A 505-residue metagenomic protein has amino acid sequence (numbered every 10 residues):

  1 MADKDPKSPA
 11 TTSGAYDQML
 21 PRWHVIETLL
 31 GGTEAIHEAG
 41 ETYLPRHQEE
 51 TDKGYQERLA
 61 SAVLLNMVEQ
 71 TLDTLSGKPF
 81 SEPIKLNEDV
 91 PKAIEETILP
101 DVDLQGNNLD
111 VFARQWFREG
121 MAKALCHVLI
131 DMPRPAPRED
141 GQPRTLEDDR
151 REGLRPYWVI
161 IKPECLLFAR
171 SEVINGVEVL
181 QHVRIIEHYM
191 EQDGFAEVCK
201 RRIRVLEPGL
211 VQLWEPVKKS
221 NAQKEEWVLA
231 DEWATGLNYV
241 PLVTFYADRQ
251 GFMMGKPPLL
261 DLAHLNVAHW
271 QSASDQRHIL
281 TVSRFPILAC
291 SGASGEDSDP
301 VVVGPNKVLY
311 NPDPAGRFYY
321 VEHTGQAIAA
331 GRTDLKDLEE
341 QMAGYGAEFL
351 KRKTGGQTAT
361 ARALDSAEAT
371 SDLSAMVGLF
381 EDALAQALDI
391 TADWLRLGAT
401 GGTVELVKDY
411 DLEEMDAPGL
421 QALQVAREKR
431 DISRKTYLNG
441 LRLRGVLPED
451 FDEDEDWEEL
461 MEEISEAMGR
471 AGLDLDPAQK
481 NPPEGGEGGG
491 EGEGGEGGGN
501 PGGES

Functional and structural regions predicted by a protein language model:
M1-W158, Q479-S505: Extended, helix-rich architectural segments
D52, Q56, A60, L72 (+7 more regions): Conserved aromatic-histidine-acidic binding/catalytic patches
E95, L109-D110, R114, L259-L262 (+3 more regions): Alpha-helix initiation and N-capping motif
Q105-A113, G120, D261, D334 (+2 more regions): Short amphipathic alpha-helical segments
M121-R249: Extended, regular secondary-structure scaffolds
Q223-A361: Extended, charged amphipathic alpha-helical segments
D297, L309-Y310, A330, D337-S505: C-terminal helix-loop subdomains that flank or include functional centers
